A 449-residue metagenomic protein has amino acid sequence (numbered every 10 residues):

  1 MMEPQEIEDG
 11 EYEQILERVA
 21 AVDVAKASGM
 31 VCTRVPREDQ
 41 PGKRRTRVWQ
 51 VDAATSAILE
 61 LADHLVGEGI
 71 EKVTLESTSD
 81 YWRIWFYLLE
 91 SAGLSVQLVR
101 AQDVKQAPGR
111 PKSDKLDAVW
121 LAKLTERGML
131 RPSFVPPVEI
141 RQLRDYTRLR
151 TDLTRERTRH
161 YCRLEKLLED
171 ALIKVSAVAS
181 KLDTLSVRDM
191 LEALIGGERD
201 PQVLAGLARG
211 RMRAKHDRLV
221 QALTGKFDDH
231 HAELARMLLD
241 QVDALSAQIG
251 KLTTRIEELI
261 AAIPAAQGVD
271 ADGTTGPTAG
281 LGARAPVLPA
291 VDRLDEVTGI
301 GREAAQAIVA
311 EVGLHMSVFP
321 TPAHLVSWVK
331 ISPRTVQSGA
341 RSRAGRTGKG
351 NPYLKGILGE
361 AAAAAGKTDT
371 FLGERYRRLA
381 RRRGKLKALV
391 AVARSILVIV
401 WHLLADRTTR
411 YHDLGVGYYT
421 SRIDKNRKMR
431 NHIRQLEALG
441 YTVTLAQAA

Functional and structural regions predicted by a protein language model:
M1-A449: A detector of single, family-specific signature residues that are central to catalytic or substrate-handling motifs
